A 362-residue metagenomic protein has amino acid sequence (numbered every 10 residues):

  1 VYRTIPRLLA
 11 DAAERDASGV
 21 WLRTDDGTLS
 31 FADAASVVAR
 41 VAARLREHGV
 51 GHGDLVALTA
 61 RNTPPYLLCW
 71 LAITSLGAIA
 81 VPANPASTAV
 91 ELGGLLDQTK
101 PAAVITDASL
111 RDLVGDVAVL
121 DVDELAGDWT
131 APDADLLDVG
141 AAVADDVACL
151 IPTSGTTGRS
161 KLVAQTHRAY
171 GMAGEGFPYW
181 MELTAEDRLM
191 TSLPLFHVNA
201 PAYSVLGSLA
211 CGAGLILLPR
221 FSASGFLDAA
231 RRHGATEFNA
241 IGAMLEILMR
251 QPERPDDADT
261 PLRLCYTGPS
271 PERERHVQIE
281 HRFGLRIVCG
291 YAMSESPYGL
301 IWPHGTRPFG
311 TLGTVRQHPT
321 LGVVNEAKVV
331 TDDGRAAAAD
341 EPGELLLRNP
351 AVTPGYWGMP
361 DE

Functional and structural regions predicted by a protein language model:
V1, A10, S18-T63, L67-L71 (+2 more regions): Conserved AMP-binding/adenylate-forming core of the ANL superfamily
Y2, S18, D133-P152, R159 (+2 more regions): Conserved pre-ATP/AMP-binding loop-to-beta segment of ANL
S30-A32, A148-M172: Conserved AMP-binding A3 loop
L55, R61-V81, P85-A89, G94-A103 (+4 more regions): A short helix-loop-beta submotif of the ANL/AMP-binding
R61, T106-L113, L193, P219-G225 (+3 more regions): Adenylate-forming
S109-D145, P252: ANL superfamily adenylate-forming
G171-R188, F196-T236, Q251, R286 (+1 more regions): Conserved AMP-binding/adenylation subdomain of ANL enzymes
D187, L264, P271-G290, S294-E362: Conserved AMP-binding/adenylate-forming
